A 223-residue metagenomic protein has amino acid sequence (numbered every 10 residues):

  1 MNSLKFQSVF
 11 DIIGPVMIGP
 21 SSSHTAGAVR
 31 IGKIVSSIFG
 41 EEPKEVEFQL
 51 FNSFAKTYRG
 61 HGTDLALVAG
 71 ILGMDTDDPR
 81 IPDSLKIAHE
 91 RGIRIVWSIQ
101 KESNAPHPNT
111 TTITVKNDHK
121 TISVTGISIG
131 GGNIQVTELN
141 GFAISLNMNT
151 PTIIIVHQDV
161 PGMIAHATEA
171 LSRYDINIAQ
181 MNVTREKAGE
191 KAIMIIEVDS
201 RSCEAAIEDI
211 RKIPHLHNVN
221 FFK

Functional and structural regions predicted by a protein language model:
M1-V9, G40-K44: Acidic-glycine-rich active-site phosphate/pyrophosphate-binding loop
G14-G32: Conserved phosphate/anionic-ligand binding catalytic regions in large, soluble enzymes, centered on
G27-I31, T63, M163: Catalytic-loop motifs flanking and including active-site residues across diverse enzymes
G32-I38: Histidine-anchored nucleotide/phosphate-binding helix
E47, F51-E90: A structural-propensity feature for long, helix-poor, extended segments
T57-L65, T110, K191-I195: Short glycine/threonine-rich loop-to-helix capping motif typified by GTGT followed within a few residues by an Asp-Pro
L72-D118: Contiguous domain-boundary segments centered on the initiation and propagation of an alpha-helix
I95-W97, N104, T121-K223: A conserved regulatory-domain signal marking ACT and ACT-like small-molecule sensing domains and adjacent regulatory
